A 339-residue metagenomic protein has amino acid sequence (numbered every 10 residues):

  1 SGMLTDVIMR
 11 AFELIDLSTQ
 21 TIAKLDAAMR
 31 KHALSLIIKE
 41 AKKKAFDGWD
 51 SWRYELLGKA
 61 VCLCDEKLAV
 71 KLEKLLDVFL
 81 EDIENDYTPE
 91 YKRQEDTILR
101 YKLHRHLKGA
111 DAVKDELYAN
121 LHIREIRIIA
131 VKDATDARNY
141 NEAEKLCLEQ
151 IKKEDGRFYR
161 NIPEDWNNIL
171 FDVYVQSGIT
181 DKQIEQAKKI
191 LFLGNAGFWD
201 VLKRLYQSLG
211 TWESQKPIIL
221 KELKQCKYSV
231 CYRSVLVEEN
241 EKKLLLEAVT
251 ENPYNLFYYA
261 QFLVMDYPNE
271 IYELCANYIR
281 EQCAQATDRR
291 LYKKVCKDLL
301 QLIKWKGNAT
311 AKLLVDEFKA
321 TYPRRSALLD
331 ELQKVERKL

Functional and structural regions predicted by a protein language model:
S1-L339: Eukaryote-biased, non-catalytic alpha-solenoid scaffold regions
